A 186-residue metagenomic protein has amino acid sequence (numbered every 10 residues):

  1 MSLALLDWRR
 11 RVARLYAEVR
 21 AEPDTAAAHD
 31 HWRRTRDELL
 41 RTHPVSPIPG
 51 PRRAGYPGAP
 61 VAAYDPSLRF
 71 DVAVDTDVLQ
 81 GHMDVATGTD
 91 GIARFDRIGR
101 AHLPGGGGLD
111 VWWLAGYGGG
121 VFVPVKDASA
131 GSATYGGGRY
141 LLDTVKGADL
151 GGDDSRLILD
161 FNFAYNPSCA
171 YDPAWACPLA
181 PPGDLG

Functional and structural regions predicted by a protein language model:
M1-G118, P124-S129, L141-V145, D160 (+2 more regions): A compositional/structural signature for long, glycine/proline-rich flexible linkers and loops on extracytoplasmic
A115-G116, T134-G136, A170-Y171: Short glycine/proline-enriched turns and hinge-like loops at secondary-structure junctions
A128-A164: Acidic, glycine-rich flexible loop segments
I158-A176: Beta-strand/loop-rich accessory regions of lumenal/periplasmic or secreted enzymes, predominantly carbohydrate-active
